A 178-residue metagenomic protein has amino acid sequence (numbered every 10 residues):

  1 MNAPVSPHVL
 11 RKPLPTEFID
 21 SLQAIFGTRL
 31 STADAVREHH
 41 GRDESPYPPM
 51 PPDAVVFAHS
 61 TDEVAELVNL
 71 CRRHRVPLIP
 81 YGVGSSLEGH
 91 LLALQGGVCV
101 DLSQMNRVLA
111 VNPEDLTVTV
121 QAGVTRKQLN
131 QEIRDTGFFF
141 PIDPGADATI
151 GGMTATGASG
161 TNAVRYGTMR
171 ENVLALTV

Functional and structural regions predicted by a protein language model:
M1-N69, S85-L116, Y166: N-terminal flexible segment immediately upstream of the FAD-binding catalytic core in FAD-dependent oxidoreductases
P15-I19, R126, D147: Alpha-helix initiation and N-capping motif
L22, Y47-L78, L102-P144, A158-V178: N-terminal glycine-rich flavin-associated loop
G82-V83, P144-D147: Short, glycine-/polar-rich solvent-exposed loops and beta-turns at beta-strand/coil boundaries
S85, T149, T161: Ser/Thr-centric signal marking residues that sit in or immediately flank functional binding/regulatory motifs
G97, T149, V173-A175: Broad gene-expression machinery/nucleic-acid interaction feature
G152: Beta-strand-loop-alpha "switch" segments that mediate conformational coupling across diverse proteins
